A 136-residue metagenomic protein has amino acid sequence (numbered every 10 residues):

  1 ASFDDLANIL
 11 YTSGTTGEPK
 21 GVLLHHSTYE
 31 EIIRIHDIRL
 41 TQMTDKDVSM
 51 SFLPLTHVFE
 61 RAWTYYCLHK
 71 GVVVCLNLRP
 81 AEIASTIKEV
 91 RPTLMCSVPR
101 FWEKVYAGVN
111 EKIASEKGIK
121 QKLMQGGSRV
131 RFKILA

Functional and structural regions predicted by a protein language model:
A1-Y11, E18, Q42-V48: Conserved pre-ATP/AMP-binding loop-to-beta segment of ANL
S2, L23-H25, V98: GHKL-family ATP-binding catalytic core of two-component histidine kinases
L6, L24-H26, M50-S51, V58: Short secondary-structure boundary micro-motifs
A7-I33: Conserved AMP-binding A3 loop
E30-V48, L55-L135: Conserved AMP-binding/adenylation subdomain of ANL enzymes
